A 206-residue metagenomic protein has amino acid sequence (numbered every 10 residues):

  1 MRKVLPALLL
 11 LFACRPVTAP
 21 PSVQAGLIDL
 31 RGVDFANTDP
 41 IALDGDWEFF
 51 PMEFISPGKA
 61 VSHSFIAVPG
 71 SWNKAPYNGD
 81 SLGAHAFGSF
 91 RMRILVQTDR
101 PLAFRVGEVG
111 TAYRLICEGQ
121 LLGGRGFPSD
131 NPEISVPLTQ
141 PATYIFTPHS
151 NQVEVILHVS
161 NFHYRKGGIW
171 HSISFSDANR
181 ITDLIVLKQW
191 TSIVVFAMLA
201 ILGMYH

Functional and structural regions predicted by a protein language model:
R2-A7: Sec-dependent signal peptide recognition, specifically the positively charged N-region followed immediately by
F12-A13: C-terminal motif of bacterial Sec signal peptides marking the signal peptidase cleavage site
P16-G32, T38, F87, S172-H206: N-terminal juxtamembrane segment and adjoining first transmembrane helix
P16-T98: Extended carbohydrate-recognition surfaces in non-catalytic/accessory domains of CAZymes and lectin-like proteins
S62-P69, A75, G79, Q120-A142: Solvent-exposed beta-strand/loop surfaces of large extracellular or lumenal domains
R93-E118, V155-V159: Aromatic-lined ligand-binding clefts that engage carbohydrates, nucleic acids, or primary amines
E108-G110, R125, S129, H163: Active-site-proximal, structured, solvent-exposed surfaces of multi-pass membrane proteins that position macromolecular
V136-A197: An acidic-aromatic loop/edge-strand motif
